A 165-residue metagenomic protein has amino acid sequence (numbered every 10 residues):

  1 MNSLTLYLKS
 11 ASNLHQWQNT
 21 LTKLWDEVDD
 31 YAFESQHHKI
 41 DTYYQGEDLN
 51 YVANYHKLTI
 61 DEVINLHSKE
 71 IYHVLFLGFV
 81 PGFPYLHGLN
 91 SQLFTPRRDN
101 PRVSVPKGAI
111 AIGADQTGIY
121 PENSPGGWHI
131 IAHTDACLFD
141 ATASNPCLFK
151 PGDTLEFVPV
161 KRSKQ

Functional and structural regions predicted by a protein language model:
M1-Q165: Conserved "landmark" site that anchors the functional core of diverse proteins
